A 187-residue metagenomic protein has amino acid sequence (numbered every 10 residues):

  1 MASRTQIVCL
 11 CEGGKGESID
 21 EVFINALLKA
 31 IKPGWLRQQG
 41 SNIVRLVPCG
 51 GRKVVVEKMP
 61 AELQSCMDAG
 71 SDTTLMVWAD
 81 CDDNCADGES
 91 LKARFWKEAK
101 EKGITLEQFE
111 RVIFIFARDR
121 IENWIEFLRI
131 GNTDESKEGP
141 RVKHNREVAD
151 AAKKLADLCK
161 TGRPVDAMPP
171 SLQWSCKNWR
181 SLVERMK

Functional and structural regions predicted by a protein language model:
M1-V8, S18-P48, V56-K187: C-terminal accessory helical subdomains adjacent to catalytic cores in phosphodiester- and nucleotide-handling enzymes
G13-K15: Short polar catalytic/cofactor-binding loops
G51: Glycine- and acidic-residue-biased ligand/ion/polar-headgroup-sensing regions
